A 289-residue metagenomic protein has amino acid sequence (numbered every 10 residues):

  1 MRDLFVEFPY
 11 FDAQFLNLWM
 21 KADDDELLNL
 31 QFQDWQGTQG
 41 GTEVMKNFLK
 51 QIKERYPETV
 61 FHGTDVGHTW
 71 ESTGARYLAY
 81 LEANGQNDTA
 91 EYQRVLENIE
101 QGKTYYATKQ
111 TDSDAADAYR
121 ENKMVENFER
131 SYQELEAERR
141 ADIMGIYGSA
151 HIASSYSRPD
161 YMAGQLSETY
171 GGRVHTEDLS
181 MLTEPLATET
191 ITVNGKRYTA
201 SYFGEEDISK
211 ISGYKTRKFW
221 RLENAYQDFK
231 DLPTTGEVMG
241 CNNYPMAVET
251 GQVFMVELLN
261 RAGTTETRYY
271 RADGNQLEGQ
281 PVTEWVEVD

Functional and structural regions predicted by a protein language model:
M1-D289: Compositional signal for N-terminal targeting/processing segments
